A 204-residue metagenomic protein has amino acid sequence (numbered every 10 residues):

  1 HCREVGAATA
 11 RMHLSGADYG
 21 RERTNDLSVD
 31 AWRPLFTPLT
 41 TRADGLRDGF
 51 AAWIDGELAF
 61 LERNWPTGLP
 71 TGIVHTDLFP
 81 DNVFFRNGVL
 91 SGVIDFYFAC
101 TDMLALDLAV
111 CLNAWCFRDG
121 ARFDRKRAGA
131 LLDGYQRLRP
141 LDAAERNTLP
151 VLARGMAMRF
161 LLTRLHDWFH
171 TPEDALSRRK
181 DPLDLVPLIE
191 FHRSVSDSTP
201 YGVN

Functional and structural regions predicted by a protein language model:
H1, R33-P38, G49, R63 (+3 more regions): Structured catalytic core of nucleotide-sugar glycosyltransferases
H1-G49, L69-T71, L176-P182: A cross-family kinase active-site recognition segment
R3-G6, T40, D55, H75 (+2 more regions): Generic structural concept
E4, A8, W53, D107 (+1 more regions): Charged catalytic carboxylate motif
P38-T40, F160-N204: ATP/Mg2+ or Mg2+-diphosphate-binding catalytic cores that bind nucleotide phosphates or diphosphates via glycine-rich
A59-L106, N204: Active-site acidic catalytic loop and adjacent metal/ATP-binding pocket of ATP-dependent phosphoryl transfer enzymes
A105-P140, R154-P172: Active-site activation/catalytic loop segments of kinase-like enzymes and analogous catalytic loops in related
L141-A153: All-alpha amphipathic helical-bundle segments outside canonical DNA-binding/catalytic cores that form hydrophobic
